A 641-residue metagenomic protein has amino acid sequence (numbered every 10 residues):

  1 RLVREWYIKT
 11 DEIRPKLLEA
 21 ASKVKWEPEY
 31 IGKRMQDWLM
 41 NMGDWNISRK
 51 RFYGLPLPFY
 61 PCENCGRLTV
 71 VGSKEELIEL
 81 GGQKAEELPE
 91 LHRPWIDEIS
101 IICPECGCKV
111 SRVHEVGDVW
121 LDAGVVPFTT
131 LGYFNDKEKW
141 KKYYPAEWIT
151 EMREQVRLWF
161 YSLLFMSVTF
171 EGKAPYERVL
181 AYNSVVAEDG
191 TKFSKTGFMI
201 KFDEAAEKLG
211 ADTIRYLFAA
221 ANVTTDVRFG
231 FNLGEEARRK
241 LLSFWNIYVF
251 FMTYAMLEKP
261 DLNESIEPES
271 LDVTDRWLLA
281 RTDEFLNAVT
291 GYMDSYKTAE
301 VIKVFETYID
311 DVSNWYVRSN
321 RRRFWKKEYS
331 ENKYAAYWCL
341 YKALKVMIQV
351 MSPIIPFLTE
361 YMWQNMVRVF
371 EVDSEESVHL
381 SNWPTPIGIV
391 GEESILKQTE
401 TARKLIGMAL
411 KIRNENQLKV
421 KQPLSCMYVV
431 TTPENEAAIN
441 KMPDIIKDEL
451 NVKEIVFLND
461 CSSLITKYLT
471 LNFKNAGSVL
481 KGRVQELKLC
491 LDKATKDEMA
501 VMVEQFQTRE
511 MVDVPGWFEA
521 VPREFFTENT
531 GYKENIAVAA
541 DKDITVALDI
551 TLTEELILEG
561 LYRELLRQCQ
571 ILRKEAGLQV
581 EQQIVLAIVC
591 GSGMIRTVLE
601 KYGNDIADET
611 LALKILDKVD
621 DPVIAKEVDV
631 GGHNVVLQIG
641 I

Functional and structural regions predicted by a protein language model:
R1-M40: Active-site "lid/cap" and pocket-lining segments within catalytic core domains
E27-I31, T225-L233: Short, solvent-exposed helix-loop connector elements
D37-L121, V125, F170-E207, R228 (+1 more regions): Feature 926 captures the class I aminoacyl-tRNA synthetase adenylation module centered on the KMSKS loop
Y143-E154: A short glycine/serine-rich beta->alpha loop
F160-T169: Short Ser/Thr-interspersed hydrophobic loop/turn segments at strand-loop and sheet-helix junctions that line or gate
Y216-A220: Non-catalytic, structured segments within soluble enzyme domains
